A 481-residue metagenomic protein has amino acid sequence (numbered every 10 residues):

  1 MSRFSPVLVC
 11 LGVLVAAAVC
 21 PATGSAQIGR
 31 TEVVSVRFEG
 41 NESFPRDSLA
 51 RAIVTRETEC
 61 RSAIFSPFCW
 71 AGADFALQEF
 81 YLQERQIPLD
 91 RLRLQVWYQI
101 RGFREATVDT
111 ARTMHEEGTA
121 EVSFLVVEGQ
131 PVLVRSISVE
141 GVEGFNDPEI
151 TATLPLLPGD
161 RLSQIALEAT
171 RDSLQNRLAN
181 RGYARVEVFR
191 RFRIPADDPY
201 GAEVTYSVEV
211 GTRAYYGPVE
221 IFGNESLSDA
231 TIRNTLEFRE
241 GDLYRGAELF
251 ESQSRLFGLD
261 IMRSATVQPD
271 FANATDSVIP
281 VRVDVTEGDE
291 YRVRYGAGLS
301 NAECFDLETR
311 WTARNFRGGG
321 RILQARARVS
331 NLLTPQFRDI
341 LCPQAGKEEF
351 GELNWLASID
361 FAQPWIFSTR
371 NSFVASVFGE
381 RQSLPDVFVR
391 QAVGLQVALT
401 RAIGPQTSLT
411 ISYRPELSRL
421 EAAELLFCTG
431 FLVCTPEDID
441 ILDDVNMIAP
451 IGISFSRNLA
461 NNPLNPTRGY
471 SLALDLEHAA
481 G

Functional and structural regions predicted by a protein language model:
M1-L11: Bacterial N-terminal signal peptides that target proteins for export
V9-C20: Bacterial N-terminal signal peptides
C20-A26: Sec/Tat signal peptide C-region and signal peptidase I cleavage site
A26-P280, G288-E290, C304-D306, R317: Interaction-mediating elements
E149, D242-A473: Gram-negative/organellar outer-membrane beta-barrel architecture
H478-G481: Short, intrinsically disordered, charge-balanced linker/junction segments flanking boundaries in proteins
